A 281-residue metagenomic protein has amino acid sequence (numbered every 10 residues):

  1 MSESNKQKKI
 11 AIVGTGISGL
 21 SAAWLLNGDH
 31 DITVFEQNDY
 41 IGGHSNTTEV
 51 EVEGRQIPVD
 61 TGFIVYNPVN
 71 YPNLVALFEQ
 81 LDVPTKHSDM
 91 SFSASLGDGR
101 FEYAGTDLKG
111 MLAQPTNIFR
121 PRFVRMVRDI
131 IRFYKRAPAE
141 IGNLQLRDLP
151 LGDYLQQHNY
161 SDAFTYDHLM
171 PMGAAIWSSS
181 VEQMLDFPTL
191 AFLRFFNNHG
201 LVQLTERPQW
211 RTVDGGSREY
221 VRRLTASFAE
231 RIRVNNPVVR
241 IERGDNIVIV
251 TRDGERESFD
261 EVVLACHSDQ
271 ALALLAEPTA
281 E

Functional and structural regions predicted by a protein language model:
M1-K6: A short, basic/flexible loop-to-alpha-helix module at the beginning of a structural domain
K8-V34: N-terminal Rossmann-like FAD-binding beta1-loop-alpha1 element of flavoenzymes
S18, Y40, D269: Conserved Rossmann-like nucleotide-cofactor binding loop
N27-E51: Glycine-rich FAD pyrophosphate-binding loop
T48-L74: N-terminal glycine-rich dinucleotide-binding loop that anchors FAD/FMN and/or NAD(P) in oxidoreductases
P68-D186, L193-R194: Mobile amphipathic helical/loop "lid" adjacent to a hydrophobic cofactor/ligand pocket
R194-V248: Helical element adjacent to the flavin cofactor pocket in flavoenzyme catalytic cores
N236-P237, R243-E281: Central helical "cap/lid" subdomain
